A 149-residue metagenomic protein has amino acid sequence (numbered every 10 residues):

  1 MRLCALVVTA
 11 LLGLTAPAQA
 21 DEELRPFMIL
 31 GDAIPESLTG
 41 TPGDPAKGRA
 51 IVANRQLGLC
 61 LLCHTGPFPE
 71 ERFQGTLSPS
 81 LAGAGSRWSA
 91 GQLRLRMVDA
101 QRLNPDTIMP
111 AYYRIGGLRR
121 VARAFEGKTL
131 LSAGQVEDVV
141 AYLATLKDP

Functional and structural regions predicted by a protein language model:
M1-L6, M28-I29: Domain-scale selection of a single, long terminal region that carries the protein's primary operational module
C4-T15: Bacterial N-terminal signal peptides
A16-A20: Sec/Tat signal peptide C-region and signal peptidase I cleavage site
E22-R55: Electrostatic cytochrome c docking/interface patches
T41-P42, I51, L61, T65-D99 (+1 more regions): Gly/Gly-Pro-rich "capping" loops immediately C-terminal to redox-active cysteine motifs in periplasmic/lumenal
A53, S86, V98-R102, A141-D148: Sec-exported extracytoplasmic/periplasmic mature domains
R55-L59, Q135: Short pre-active-site segment immediately N-terminal to redox-active cysteine/selenocysteine motifs in thiol-based
G91, L95-R96, Y112-P149: C-terminal capping alpha-helices of c-type cytochrome domains
